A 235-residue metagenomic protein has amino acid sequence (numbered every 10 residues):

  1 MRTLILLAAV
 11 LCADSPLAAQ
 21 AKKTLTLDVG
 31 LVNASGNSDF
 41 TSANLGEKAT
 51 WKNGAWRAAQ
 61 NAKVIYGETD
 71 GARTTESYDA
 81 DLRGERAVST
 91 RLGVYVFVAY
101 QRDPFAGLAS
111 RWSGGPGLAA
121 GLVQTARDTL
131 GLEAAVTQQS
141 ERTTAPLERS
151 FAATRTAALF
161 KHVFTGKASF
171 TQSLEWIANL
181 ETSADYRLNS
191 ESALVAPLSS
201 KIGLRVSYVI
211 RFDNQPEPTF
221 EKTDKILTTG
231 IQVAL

Functional and structural regions predicted by a protein language model:
S15, W51-A55, V88-T90, A119-Q124 (+5 more regions): Outer-membrane beta-barrel proteins
Q20-A59: Short glycine/proline- and aromatic-enriched beta-strand/turn motifs that initiate or cap beta-hairpins
K23, A55-Q60, R91-V94, A126-L130 (+2 more regions): Repeated loop/turn-to-beta-strand initiation elements of outer-membrane beta-barrel proteins
K23, D39-A43, T74-Y78, S110-G114 (+4 more regions): Residues that define the transmembrane beta-barrel architecture of outer-membrane proteins
D28-G30, G46-K48, D81-R83, G117-L122 (+5 more regions): Outer-membrane beta-barrel architecture
V29-L31, E47, Q60-Y66, A80 (+6 more regions): Transmembrane beta-barrel strands of outer-membrane/channel proteins
L31-S35, N53, V64-E68, Y100-P104 (+5 more regions): Transmembrane beta-strands of outer-membrane beta-barrel pores
V195-P197, T223-L235: Outer-membrane beta-barrel "beta-signal"
